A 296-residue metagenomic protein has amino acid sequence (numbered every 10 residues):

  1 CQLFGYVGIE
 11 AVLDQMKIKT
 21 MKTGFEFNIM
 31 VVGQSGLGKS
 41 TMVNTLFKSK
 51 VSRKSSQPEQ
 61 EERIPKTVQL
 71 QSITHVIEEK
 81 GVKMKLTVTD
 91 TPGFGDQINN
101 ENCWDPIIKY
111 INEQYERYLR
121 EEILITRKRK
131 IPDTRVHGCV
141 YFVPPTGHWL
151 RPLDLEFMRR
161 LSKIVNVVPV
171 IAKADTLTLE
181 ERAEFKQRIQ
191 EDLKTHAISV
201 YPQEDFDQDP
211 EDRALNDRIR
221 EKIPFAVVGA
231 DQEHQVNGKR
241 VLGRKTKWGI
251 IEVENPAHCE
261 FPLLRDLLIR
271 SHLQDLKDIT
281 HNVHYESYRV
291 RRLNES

Functional and structural regions predicted by a protein language model:
C1-Q114, N255, R265-I269: Conserved G1/Walker A P-loop phosphate-binding module
Q2-F4, T20-F27, V32, L37-G38 (+10 more regions): Eukaryote-biased feature marking scaffold/signaling PDZ-domain proteins and nuclear chromatin regulators
L3, F94-N100, I108-P152, V168-P169 (+3 more regions): Conserved Switch II/interswitch segment of TRAFAC-class P-loop GTPases
Q34, T91, P145, K173 (+1 more regions): Residues immediately flanking
M42-L46, C103-P106, Y110, F157-R160 (+2 more regions): Alpha-helical scaffold elements adjacent to nucleotide-binding pockets in ATP/GTP-utilizing enzyme cores
V43, Q71-S72, V76-G81, P132 (+2 more regions): Long, compositionally biased, intrinsically disordered segments
R53-S56, E116-I123, V200-P202: Active-site phosphate-binding and catalytic loops of NTP-dependent enzymes
R135, P152-L153, K163-S296: Conserved GTP-binding G-domain of TRAFAC-class P-loop NTPases and closely related GTPase folds
